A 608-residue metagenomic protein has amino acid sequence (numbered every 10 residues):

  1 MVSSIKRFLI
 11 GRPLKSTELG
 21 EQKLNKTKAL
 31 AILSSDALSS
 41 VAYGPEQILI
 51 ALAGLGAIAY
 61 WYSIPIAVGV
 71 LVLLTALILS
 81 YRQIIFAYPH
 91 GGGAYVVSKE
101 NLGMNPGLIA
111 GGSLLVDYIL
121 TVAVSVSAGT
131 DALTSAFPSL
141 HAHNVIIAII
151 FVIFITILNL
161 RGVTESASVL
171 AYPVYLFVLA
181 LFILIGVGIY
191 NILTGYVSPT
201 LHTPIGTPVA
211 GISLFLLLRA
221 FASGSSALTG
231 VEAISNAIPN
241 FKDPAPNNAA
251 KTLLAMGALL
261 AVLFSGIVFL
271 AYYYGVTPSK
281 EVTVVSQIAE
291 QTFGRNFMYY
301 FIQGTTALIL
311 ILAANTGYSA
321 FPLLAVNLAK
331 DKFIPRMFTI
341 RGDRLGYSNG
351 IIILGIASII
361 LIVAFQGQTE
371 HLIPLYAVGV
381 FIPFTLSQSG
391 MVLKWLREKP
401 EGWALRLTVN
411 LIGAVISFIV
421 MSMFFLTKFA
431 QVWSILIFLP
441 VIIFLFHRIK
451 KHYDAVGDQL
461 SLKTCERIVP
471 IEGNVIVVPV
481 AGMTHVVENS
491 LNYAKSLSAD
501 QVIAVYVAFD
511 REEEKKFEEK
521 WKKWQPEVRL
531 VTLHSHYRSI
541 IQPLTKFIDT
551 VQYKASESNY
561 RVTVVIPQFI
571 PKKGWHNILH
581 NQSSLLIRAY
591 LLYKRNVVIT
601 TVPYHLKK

Functional and structural regions predicted by a protein language model:
M1-S16, A455-G457, S461-T464, V469-K608: Cytosolic C-terminal regulatory domains/tails of membrane transporters and channels
N25, M104, V145-I149, K242-V262 (+2 more regions): Loop-to-transmembrane helix boundary motifs in multi-pass membrane proteins
L49-K99, G103-G111, V124-F151, G257-A261 (+1 more regions): Extracellular loop-to-transmembrane helix junctions
I155-Y190, L254-A255, I373-T385, L405-I416 (+1 more regions): Membrane-interface loop-to-helix entry segments
Y175, A180-T229, T427, Q431: Helix-loop-helix junctions that connect adjacent transmembrane segments in multi-pass membrane transporters
L176-T203, V268-G275, T385-P400, R448-G457: Hydrophobic alpha-helical segments and their helix-loop junctions in multi-pass secondary transporters
G186-Y196, K251-Q287: Extracellular/periplasmic helix-exit of transmembrane alpha-helices
M337-S348, F384-F429, Q459, K463-C465: C-terminal membrane-solvent junction of multi-pass transporters and transport-like membrane proteins
